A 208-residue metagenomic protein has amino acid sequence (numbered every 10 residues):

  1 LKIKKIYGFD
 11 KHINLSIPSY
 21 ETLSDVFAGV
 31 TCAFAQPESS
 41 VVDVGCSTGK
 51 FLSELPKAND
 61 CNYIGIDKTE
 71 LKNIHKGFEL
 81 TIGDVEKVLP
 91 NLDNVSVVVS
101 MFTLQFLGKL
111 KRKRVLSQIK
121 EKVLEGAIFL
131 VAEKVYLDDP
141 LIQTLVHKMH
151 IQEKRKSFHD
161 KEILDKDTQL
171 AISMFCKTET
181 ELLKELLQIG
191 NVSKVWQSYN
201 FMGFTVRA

Functional and structural regions predicted by a protein language model:
I3-L23: Class I SAM-dependent methyltransferase Rossmann-like catalytic core, especially the SAM/SAH-binding loop
S19-P37: Conserved alpha-helix/loop element of class I SAM-dependent methyltransferases that forms part of the SAM/SAH-binding
V42, S47-K87: Class I SAM-dependent methyltransferase SAM/SAH-binding core
V99: A conserved beta-strand element that flanks and buttresses the S-adenosyl-L-methionine
K113-E125: A short glycine-rich, Lys/Arg-flanked "PGG" loop and its adjoining helix->strand segment in the class I
G126-K134: Conserved beta-strand signature within the Rossmann-like core of class I S-adenosyl-L-methionine
K134-E185: C-terminal alpha-helical "lid/dimerization" subdomain adjacent to the S-adenosyl-L-methionine
S193-A208: Core SAM-dependent methyltransferase catalytic element
